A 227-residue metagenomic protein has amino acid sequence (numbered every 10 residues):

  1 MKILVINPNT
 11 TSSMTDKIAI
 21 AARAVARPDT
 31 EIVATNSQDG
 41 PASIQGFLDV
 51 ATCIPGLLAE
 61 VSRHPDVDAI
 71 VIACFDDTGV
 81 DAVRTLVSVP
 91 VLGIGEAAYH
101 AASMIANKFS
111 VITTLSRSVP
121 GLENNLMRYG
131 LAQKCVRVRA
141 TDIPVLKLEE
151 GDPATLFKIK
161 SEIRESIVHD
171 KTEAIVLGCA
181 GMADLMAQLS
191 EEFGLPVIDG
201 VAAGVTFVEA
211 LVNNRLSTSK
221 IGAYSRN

Functional and structural regions predicted by a protein language model:
I3-V25: N-terminal beta1-alpha1 ligand-phosphate binding loop
V5-I6, D68-C74, K171-C179: Periplasmic-binding protein-like
P28, L86-V89, I105, K134 (+1 more regions): Short, structured coil segments at secondary-structure junctions
V33-A59, L146-G151: N-terminal beta-loop-helix "entrance" segment that forms/cooperates in small-molecule cofactor or anionic ligand
A51-D66, F157-K171: Short, well-structured alpha-helical segments in soluble
I54-N107, V111: Glycine/small-residue-rich loop that forms an oxyanion/phosphate-binding "nest" at active or ligand-binding sites
R117-G178: Active-site rim beta-loop-alpha module in soluble metabolic enzymes
I198-S217: Short, flexible loop segments at boundaries between secondary-structure elements
